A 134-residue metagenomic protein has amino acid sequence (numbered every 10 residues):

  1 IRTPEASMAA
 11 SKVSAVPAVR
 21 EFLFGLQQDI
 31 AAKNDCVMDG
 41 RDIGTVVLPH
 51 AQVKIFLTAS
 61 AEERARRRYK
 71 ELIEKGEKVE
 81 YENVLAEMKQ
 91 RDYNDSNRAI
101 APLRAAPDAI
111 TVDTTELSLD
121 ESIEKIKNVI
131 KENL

Functional and structural regions predicted by a protein language model:
I1-E5, A9, V16, D29 (+1 more regions): Glycine-rich phosphate-binding loop of ATP-dependent small-molecule kinases
R2, S7, S14-E77: ATP-dependent NMP and nucleoside kinases share a basic, alpha-helical "lid"
Q27-K33, R41, V46, H50 (+1 more regions): Small-molecule kinase domains that catalyze NTP-dependent phosphoryl transfer to phosphate-bearing small molecules
A51-Q52, F56, M88, I130 (+1 more regions): Generic secondary-structure boundary signal with a strong preference for alpha-helix termini
